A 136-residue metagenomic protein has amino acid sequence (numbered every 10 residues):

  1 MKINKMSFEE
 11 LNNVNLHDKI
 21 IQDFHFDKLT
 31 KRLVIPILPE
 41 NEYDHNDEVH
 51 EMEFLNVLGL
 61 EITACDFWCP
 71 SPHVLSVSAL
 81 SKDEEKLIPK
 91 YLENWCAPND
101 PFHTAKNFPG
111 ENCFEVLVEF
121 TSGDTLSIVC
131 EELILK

Functional and structural regions predicted by a protein language model:
M1-K136: Surface-exposed, interaction-prone regions used to assemble/regulate multi-protein complexes
